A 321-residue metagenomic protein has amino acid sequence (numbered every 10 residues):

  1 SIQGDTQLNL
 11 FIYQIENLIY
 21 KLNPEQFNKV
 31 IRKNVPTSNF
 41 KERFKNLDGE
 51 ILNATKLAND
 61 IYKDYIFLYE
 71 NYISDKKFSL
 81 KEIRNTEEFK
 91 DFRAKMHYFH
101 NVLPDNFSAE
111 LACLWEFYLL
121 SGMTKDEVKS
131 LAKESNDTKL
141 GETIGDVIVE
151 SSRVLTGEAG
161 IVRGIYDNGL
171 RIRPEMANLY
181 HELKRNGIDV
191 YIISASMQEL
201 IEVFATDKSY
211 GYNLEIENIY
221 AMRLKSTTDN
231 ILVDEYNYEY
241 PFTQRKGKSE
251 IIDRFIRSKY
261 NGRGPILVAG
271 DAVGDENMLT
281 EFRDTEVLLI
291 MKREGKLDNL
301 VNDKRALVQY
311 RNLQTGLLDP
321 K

Functional and structural regions predicted by a protein language model:
I2-K77, K81-R84: Active-site neighborhood of HAD-like aspartate-dependent phosphohydrolases
F11, F27, F40, F44 (+12 more regions): Phenylalanine-focused residue identity feature
I61, Y65, K76-K95, A109-E116 (+5 more regions): Aromatic-residue detector
F67-G164: Long, low-complexity, polar/charged, intrinsically disordered or flexibly structured peripheral segments
N106-F107, K125-K321: C-terminal cap/substrate-recognition subdomain and adjoining C-terminal extension of metal-dependent phosphatase-like
